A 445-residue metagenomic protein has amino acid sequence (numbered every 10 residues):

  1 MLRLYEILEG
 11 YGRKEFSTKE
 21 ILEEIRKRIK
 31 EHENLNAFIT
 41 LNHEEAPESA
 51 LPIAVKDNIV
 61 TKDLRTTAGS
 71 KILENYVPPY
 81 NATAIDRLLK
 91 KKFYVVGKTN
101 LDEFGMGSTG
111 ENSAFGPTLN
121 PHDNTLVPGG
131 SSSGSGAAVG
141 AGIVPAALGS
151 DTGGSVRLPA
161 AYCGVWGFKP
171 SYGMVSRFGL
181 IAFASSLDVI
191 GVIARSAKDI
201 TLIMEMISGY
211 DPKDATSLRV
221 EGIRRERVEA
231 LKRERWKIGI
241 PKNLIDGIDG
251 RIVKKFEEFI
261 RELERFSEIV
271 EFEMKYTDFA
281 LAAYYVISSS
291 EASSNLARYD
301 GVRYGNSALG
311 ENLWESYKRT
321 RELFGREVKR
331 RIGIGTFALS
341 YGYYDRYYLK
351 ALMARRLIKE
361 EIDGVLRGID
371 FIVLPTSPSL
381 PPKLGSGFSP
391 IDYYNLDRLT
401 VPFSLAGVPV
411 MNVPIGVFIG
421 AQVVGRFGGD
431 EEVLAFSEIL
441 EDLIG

Functional and structural regions predicted by a protein language model:
M1-V77, N81-A82, F104-M106, T216-R219 (+4 more regions): Short, well-ordered alpha-helical
T18, L22, I248-E273, G305-N306 (+3 more regions): Acyltransferase
I21, I25, A283-Y284, V328-T336: Short alpha-helical scaffolding segments that buttress acidic/His motifs in well-ordered protein cores
E31, A141, A146, T152-D246 (+5 more regions): Structural helix-boundary/capping segments
A50-K71, R233-G239, S290-A354, N412-Q422: Short helix-loop capping/hinge segments that flank enzyme active sites or metal/cofactor-binding pockets
P52-L187, P241-N243, S290, L374-I391: Short glycine/serine-rich loop/turn segments
K71, S217, L313, R346 (+3 more regions): Short, surface-exposed loop/helix-turn segments at secondary-structure junctions that function as lids/hinges flanking
R87, G136-A138, I203, V401-L405: Hydrophobic/aromatic ligand-binding patch that stacks against planar heteroaromatic rings of cofactors or nucleotides
